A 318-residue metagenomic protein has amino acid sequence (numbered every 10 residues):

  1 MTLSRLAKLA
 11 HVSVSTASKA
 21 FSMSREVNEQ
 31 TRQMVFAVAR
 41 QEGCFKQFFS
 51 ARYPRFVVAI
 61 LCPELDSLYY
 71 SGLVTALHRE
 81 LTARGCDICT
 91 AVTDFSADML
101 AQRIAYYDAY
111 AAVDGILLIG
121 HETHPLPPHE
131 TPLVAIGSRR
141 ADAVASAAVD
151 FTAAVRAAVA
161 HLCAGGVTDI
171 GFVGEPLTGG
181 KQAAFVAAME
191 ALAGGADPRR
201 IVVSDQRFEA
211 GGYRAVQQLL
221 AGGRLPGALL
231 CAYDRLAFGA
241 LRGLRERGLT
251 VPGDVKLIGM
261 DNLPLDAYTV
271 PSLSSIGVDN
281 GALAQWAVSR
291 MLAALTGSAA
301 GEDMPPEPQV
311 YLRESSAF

Functional and structural regions predicted by a protein language model:
M1-P54: N-terminal helix-turn-helix DNA-binding module of bacterial transcription factors
T16-K19, S50-D66, D169-E175: Short beta-strand segments enriched in small/hydrophobic residues
Q30, C62-G72, T90-M99, A147-A157 (+5 more regions): Hinge/beta->alpha junction and helix N-cap segments in small-molecule ligand-binding domains
E42, A109-A112, L162-V167, L219-L225 (+1 more regions): Glycine-rich phosphate-binding loop signature in dinucleotide/nucleotide-binding domains
R55-A160, A164: Alpha-helical recognition/docking segments in bacterial nutrient-uptake and carbohydrate-utilization systems
D108-G120, G171-G174, V202, G223-R235 (+1 more regions): Periplasmic-binding protein-like
Q218-F318: Flexible loop/turn connectors
